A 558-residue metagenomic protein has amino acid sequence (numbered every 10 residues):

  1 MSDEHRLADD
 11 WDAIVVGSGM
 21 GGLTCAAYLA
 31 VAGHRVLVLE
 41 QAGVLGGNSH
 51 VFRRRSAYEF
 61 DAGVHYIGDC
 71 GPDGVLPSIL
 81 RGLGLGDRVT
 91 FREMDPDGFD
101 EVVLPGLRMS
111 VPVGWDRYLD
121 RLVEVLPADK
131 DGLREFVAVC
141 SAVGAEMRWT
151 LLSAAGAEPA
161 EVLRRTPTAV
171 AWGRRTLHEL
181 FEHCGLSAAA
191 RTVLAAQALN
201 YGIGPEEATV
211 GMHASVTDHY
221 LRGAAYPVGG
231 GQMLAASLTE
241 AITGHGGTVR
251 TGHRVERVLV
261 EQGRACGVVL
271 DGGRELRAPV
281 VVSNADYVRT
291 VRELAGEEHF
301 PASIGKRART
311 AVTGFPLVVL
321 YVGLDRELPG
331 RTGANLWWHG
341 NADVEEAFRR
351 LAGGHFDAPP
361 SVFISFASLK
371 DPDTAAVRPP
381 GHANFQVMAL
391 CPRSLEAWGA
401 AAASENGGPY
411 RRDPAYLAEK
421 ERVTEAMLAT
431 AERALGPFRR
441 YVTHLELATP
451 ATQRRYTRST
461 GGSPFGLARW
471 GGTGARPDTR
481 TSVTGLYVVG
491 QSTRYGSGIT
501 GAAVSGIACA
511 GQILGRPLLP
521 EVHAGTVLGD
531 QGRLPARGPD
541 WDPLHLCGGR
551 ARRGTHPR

Functional and structural regions predicted by a protein language model:
M1-A13, V31-A32, W470-G474, P517 (+1 more regions): Extreme N-terminal leader/targeting segments of oxidoreductases
E4-A145, G466-A468: N-terminal glycine-rich phosphate/pyrophosphate-binding loop and immediately adjacent elements
V64, Q491-L514: A conserved FAD-binding loop/helix module that cradles the flavin
L104-A208: Rossmann-like flavin
S187-G202, P359-F363, A426-Y495: A glycine-rich dinucleotide-binding beta-alpha-beta segment and adjacent secondary-structure elements that constitute
A214-D271: Helical element adjacent to the flavin cofactor pocket in flavoenzyme catalytic cores
E256-P379, D530: Mid-domain catalytic core of redox enzymes that form a hydrophobic substrate pocket/lid adjacent to a catalytic redox
D325-A448: C-terminal segments that line or cap access tunnels to active or ligand-binding sites in enzymes and enzyme-associated
